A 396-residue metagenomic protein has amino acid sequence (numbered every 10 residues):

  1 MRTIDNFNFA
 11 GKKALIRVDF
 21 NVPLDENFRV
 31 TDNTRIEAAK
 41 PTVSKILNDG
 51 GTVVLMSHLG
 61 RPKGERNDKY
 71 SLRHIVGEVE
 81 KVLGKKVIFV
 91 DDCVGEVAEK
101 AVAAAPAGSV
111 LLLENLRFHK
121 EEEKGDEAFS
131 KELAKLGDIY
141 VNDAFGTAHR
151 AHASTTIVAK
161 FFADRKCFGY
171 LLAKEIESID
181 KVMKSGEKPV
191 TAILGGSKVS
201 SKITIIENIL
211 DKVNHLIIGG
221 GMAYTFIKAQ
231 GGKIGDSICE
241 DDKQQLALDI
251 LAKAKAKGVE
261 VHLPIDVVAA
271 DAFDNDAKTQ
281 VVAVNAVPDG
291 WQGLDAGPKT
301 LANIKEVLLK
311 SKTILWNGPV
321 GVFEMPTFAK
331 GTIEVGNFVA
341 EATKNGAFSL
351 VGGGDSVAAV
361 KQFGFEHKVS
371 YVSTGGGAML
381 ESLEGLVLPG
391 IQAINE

Functional and structural regions predicted by a protein language model:
M1-E396: Active-site loop-to-helix "anion-binding N-cap" substructures in soluble metabolic enzymes
